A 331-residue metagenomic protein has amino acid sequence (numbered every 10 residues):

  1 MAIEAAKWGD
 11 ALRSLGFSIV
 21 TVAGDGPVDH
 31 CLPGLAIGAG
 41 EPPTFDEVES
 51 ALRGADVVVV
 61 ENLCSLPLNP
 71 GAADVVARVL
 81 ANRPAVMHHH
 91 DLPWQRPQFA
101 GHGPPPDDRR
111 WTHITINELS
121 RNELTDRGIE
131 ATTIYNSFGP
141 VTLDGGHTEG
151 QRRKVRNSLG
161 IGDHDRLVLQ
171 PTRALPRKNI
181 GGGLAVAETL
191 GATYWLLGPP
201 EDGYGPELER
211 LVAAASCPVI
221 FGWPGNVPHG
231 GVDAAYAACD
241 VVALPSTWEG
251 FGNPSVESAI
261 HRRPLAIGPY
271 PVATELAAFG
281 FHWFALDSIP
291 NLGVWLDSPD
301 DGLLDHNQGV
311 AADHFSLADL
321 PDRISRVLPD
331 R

Functional and structural regions predicted by a protein language model:
M1-P27, A81-R83: N-terminal subdomain of nucleotide-sugar transferases
G24-G26, A192-L208, G222-G225: Glycosyltransferase donor-sugar binding loop
L52, A234-C239: Short alpha-helical donor nucleotide-sugar binding micro-motif in glycosyltransferases
R96-T133, F138-G145: A short, active-site helix/loop in glycosyltransferases that binds the activated sugar's phosphate group
G162, P206-G230: Nucleotide-activated donor-binding/catalytic signature segment of Leloir-type glycosyltransferases, i.e., the conserved
G162-K178, L184-T189, W195: Conserved donor-binding/catalytic core segment of Leloir-type glycosyltransferases
T247: Aromatic "clamp/platform" in nucleotide-sugar-dependent glycosyltransferases that forms part of the donor/acceptor
P299-L328: A charged, aromatic-enriched C-terminal amphipathic alpha-helix characteristic of glycosyltransferases across folds
